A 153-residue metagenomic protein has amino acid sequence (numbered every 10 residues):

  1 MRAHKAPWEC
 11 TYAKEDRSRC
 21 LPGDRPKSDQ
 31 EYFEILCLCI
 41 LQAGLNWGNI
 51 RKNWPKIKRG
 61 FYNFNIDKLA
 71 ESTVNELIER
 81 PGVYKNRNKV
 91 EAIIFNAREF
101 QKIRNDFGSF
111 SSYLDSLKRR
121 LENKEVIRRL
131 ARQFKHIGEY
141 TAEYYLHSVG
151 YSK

Functional and structural regions predicted by a protein language model:
M1-K153: HhH-family (HhH-GPD) DNA N-glycosylase catalytic core used in base-excision repair
